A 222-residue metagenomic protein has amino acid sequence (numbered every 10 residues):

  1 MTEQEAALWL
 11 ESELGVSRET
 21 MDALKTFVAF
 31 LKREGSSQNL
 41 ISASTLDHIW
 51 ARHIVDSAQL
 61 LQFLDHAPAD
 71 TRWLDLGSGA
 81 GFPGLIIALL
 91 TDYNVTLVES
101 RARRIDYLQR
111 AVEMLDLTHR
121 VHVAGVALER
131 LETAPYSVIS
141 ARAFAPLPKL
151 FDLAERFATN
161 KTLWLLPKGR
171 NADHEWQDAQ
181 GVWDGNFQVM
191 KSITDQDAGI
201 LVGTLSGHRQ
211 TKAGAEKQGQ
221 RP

Functional and structural regions predicted by a protein language model:
M1-L74, R103-R104, Q109-D116: Class I SAM-dependent transferase core
D47, L128-E129, V189-I193: Short, solvent-exposed loop/turn elements at beta->coil junctions and helix N-caps that rim active or binding pockets
A58-S140, F151: Conserved SAM/SAH cofactor-binding pocket of Class I
Y93-T96, N171-P222: Active-site capping/gating segments
G125-V126, L150, A154, R170-D173: Non-DNA-binding regulatory cores of transcription-related proteins, predominantly C-terminal effector-binding
A143-F144: Short glycine-/small-residue-rich Rossmann-like dinucleotide-binding loops
F151-W164: A short glycine-rich, Lys/Arg-flanked "PGG" loop and its adjoining helix->strand segment in the class I
K161-D173: Conserved beta-strand signature within the Rossmann-like core of class I S-adenosyl-L-methionine
